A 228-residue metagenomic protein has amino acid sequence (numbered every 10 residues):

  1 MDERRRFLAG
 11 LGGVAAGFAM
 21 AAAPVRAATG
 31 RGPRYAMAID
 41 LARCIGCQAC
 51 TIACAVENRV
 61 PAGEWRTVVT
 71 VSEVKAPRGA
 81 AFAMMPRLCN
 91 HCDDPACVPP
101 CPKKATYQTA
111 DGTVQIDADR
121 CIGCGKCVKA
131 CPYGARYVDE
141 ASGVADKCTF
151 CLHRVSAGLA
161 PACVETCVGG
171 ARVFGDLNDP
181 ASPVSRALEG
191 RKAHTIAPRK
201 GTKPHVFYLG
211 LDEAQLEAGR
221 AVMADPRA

Functional and structural regions predicted by a protein language model:
M1, A21-C50, R199-K203, F207-Y208 (+1 more regions): C-terminal segment of N-terminal export signals and the immediately downstream linker at the start of the mature
M1-A15: N-terminal secretory signal peptides and thylakoid transit peptides that target proteins across membranes
V25-A27, A49-V71, D94-R120, K126-G143 (+2 more regions): Iron-sulfur cluster-binding cysteine motifs and their immediate structural context in ferredoxin-like electron-transfer
A80-A96, A105: Right-handed parallel beta-helix
R87, S142-D146: Short, solvent-exposed interaction modules
T149: Cys/His-clustered metal-coordination modules, chiefly Zn-binding fingers
H153-S156: Extracellular glycan-interaction patches encoded by glycine-rich segments
A162-A228: Long, compositionally biased charged/polar accessory segments in the mid-to-C-terminal portions of proteins
